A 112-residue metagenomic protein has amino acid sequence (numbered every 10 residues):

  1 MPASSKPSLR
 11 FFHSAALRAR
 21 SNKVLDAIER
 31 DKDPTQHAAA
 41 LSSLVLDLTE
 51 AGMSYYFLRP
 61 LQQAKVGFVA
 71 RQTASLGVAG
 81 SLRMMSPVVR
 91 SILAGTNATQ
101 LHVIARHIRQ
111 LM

Functional and structural regions predicted by a protein language model:
P2-M112: Protein-protein interaction and targeting regions used for scaffolding, dimerization, and localization
